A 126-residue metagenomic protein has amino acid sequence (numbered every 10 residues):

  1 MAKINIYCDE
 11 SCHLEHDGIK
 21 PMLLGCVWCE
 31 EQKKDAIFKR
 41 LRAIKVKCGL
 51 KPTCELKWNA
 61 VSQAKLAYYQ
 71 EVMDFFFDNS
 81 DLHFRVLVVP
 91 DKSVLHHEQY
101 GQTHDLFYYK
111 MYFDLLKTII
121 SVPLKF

Functional and structural regions predicted by a protein language model:
M1-F126: Phosphate-ester processing/binding pockets and catalytic centers
